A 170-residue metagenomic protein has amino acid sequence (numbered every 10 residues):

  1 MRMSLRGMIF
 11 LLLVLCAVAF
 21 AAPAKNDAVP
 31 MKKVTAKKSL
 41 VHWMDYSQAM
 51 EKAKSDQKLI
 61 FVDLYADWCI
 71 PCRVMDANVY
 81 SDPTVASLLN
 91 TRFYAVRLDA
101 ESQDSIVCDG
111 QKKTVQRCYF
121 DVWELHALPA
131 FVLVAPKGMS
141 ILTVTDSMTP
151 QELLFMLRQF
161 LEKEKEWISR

Functional and structural regions predicted by a protein language model:
M1-I9: Bacterial N-terminal signal peptides that target proteins for export
L13-A21: Hydrophobic h-region of N-terminal signal peptides that target proteins for export in Gram-negative bacteria
A22-L40, S169-R170: N-proximal helix/coil linker or "cap" segments that precede and/or mark the start of modular domains
H42-K58, L89: A short beta-strand-turn-helix
D56-C69: Short active-site neighborhood of thiol/selenol oxidoreductases, capturing the structured segment around
C72-N90: Typically the conserved alpha-helix immediately C-terminal to a functionally engaged Cys/Sec in thioredoxin-like
Y80, D121-W167: Non-catalytic, surface beta->alpha helical segment in thiol-disulfide oxidoreductase systems
V96, D109-L125: Short, internal strand/loop/helix patches that form the active-site neighborhood or redox-interaction surface
